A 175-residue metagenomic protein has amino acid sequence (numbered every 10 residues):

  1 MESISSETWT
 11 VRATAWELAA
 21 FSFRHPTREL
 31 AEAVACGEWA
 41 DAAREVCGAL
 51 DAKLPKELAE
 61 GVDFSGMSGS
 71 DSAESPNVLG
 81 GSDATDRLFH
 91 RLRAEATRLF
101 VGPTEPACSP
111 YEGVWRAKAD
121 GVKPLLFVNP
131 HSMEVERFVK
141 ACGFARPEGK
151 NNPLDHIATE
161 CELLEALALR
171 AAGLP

Functional and structural regions predicted by a protein language model:
M1-P175: Surface/interface-facing alpha-helical segments and adjacent flexible terminal/loop regions used for partner/assembly
